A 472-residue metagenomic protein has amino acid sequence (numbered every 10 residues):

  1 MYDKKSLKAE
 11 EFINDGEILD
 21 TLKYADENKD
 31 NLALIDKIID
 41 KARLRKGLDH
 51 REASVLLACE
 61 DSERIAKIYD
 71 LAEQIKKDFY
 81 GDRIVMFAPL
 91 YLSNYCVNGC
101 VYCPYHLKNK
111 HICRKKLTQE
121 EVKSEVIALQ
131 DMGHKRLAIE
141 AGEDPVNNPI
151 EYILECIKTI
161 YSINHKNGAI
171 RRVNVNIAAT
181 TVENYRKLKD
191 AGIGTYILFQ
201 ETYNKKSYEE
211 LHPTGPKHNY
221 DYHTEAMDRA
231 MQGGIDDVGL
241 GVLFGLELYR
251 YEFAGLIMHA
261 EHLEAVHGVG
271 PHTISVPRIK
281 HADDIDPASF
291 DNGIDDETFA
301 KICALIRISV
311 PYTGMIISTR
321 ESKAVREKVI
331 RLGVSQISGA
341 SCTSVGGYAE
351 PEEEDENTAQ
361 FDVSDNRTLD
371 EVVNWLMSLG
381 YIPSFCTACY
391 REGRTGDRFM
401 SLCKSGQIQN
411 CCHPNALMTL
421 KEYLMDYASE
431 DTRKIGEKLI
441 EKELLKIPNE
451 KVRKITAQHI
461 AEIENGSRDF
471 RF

Functional and structural regions predicted by a protein language model:
M1-K37, A324-L332, S341-F472: Radical SAM enzyme core and accessory elements
D36, D40, L44-I84: An N-cap/entry alpha-helix motif that binds or orients negatively charged groups
K41, I75, L129-M132, I163 (+4 more regions): Change "in soluble alpha/beta enzymes" to "in soluble alpha/beta proteins
Y80-E121: Canonical Radical SAM [4Fe-4S] cluster-binding loop centered on the CxxxCxxC motif and its immediate flanking residues
A88, V126, L154-Y161, Y185 (+5 more regions): Generic structural signal for well-ordered alpha-helices, preferentially at hydrophobic/aromatic core positions
L107-S124, A128-M231, D236-L246, G268-S275 (+1 more regions): Core AdoMet radical
A141, T195, D221-I285, D295-A324 (+2 more regions): Conserved C-terminal portion of the radical SAM core fold that forms the substrate/S-adenosylmethionine-binding
L211-K217, A288-N292, T358: Short glycine-enriched, charge-decorated loop/helix-capping segments at active-site entrances that position
